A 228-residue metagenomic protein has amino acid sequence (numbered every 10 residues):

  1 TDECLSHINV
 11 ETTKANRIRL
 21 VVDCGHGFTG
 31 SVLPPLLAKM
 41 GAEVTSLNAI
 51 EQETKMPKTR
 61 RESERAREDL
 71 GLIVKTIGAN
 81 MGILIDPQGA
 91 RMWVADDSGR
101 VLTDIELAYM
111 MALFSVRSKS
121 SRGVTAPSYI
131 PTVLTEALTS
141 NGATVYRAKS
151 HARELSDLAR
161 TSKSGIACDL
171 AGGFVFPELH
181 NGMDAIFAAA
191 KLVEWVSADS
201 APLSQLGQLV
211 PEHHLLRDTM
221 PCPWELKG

Functional and structural regions predicted by a protein language model:
T1-I77: Gly/Ser/Thr-enriched, mixed-charge loops and adjacent short helices that form phosphate/oxyanion-binding elements
D2-L5, P34, A38, R67-K75 (+5 more regions): Predominant activation on well-ordered alpha-helical scaffold segments within soluble catalytic domains
V22-G25, I85, C168: Active-site flanking residues adjacent to catalytic metal/cofactor-binding acidic residues
G25-F28, G89, I130-P131, G173: Short acidic/polar capping segments at secondary-structure boundaries
N48-Q52, E106-Y109, K149-E154, G172: Short, acidic/turn-prone active-site loops that include or flank metal/cofactor- and phosphate-binding residues
E53-T59, L113-S115, L155-R160: Short, charged, surface-exposed secondary-structure boundary motifs
T59-R147: Acidic, glycine-rich loop-and-beta core segments that form the ion-binding/anion-interacting portion of active sites
N80-M81, S118-G228: Phosphate-binding and adjacent anionic-ligand microenvironments
